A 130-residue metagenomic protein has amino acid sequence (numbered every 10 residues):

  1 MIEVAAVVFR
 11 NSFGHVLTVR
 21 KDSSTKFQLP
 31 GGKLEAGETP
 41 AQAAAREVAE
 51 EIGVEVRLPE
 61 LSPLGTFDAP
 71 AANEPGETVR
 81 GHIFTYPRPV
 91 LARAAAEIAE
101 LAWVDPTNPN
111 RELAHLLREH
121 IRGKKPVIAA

Functional and structural regions predicted by a protein language model:
M1-V16, K33: Conserved N-terminal beta-strand and adjoining loop/helix that marks the start of the Nudix/MutT-like hydrolase domain
E3-A5, G14, V79-H82, A99: Change "...and in nucleic-acid phosphodiester-cleaving endonucleases..." to "...and in nucleic-acid processing enzymes
F9-R10, T18, Y86, W103: Conserved hydrophobic "DFG−1" position in protein kinase catalytic cores
S24-T25: A short acidic/small-residue loop/turn micro-motif
L29-L64: The catalytic Nudix box helix
F67-R93, D105-P106, H120: Active-site-adjacent beta-strand/loop module that shapes the phosphate/pyrophosphate-binding cleft
A92-I98, E112-L116: Short, charged, solvent-exposed linker or helix-capping segments at domain edges/interfaces that act as flexible hinges
N110-A130: Charged phosphate-binding loop/patch that engages nucleotide di/tri-phosphates or the phosphate backbone of nucleic
